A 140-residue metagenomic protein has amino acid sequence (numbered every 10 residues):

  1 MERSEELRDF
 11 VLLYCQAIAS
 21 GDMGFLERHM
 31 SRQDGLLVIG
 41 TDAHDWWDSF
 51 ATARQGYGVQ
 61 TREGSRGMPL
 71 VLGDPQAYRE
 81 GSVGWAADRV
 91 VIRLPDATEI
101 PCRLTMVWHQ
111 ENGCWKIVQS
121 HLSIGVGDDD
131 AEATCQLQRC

Functional and structural regions predicted by a protein language model:
M1-Q33, H44, S82, C135-C140: Short, low-complexity N-terminal intrinsically disordered segments enriched in polar/charged residues
Y14, L26, V38-G40, G84-R93 (+1 more regions): Short, well-ordered beta-strand segments in beta-rich or mixed alpha/beta enzyme and ligand-binding folds
A19, R79, A97-E99: Surface-exposed coil/turn segments at beta-strand junctions on protein surfaces, enriched
M23-G81: A solvent-exposed, acidic/Ser-Thr-rich amphipathic alpha-helical stretch
D45-W46, E99-P101: Short, mixed charged/polar active-site loops that provide acid/base catalysis or chelate metal/phosphate cofactors
Y57, L72-A77, R89-I92, R103-H109 (+1 more regions): Hydrophobic/aromatic beta-strand elements that line small-molecule binding cavities or substrate pockets in beta-rich
P69, S82-A86, I100: Residue-level preference for beta-strand/loop junctions
W85, P101-E132: Short beta-strand edge/turn micro-motifs at domain boundaries
